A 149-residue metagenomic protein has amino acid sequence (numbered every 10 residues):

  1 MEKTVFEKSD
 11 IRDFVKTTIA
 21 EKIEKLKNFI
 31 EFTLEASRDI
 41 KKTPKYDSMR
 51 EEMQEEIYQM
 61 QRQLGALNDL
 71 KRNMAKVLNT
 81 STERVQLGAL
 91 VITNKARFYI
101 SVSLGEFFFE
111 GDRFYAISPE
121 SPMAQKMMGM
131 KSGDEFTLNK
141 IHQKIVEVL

Functional and structural regions predicted by a protein language model:
M1-V77: N-terminal intrinsically disordered, low-complexity, charge/repeat-rich segments that act as generic
S48, M60, I100-S101, L138: Intrinsically disordered, low-complexity regions enriched in small/polar residues
T80-T137, Q143: Non-DNA-binding regulatory cores of transcription-related proteins, predominantly C-terminal effector-binding
V146-L149: Short, compositionally biased
